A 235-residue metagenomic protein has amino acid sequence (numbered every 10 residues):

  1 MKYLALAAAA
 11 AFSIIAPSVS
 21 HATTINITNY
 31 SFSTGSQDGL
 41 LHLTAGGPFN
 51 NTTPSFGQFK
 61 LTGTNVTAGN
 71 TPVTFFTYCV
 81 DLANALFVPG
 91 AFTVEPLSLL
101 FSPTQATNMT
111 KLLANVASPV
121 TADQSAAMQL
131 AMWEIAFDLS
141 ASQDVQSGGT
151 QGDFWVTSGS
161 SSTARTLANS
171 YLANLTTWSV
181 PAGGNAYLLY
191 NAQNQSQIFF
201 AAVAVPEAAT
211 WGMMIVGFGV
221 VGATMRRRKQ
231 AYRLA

Functional and structural regions predicted by a protein language model:
K2-A8, F12-T24, S196-M225: Short, threonine-centered small-residue motifs that mark membrane-proximal processing/anchoring sites and TM-junction
A5, A168, K229-A231: Sequence-pattern detector for short linear motifs and compositional/periodic biases rather than a specific fold
A9, A136, R233-A235: Enrichment for repetitive, rod-forming helical segments
T23-A202: Short, surface-exposed polybasic-aromatic patches that bind anionic ligands, especially phosphate groups
G222-A235: C-terminal membrane-anchoring or membrane-association module
